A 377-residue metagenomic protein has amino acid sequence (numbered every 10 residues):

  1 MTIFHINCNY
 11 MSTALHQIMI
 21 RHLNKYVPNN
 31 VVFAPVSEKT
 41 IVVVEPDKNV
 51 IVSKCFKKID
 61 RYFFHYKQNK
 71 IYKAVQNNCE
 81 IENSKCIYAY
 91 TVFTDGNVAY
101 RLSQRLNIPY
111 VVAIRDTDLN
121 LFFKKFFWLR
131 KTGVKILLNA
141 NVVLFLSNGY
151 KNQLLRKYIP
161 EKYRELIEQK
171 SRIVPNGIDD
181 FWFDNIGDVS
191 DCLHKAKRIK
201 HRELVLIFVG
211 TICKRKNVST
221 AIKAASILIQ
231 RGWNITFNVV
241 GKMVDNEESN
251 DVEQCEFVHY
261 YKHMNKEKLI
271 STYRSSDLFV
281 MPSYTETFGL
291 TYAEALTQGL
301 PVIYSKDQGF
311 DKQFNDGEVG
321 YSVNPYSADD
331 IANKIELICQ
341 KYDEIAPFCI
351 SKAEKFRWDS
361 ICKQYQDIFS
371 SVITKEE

Functional and structural regions predicted by a protein language model:
M1-K48, I229-G232, D359, Q366 (+1 more regions): N-terminal subdomain of nucleotide-sugar transferases
F4, L144, K197-K216, I222-A225 (+1 more regions): Conserved donor-binding/catalytic core segment of Leloir-type glycosyltransferases
G149, G177: Carbohydrate-associated surface elements
E248-M264: Nucleotide-activated donor-binding/catalytic signature segment of Leloir-type glycosyltransferases, i.e., the conserved
H263-M264, S271-S276: Short alpha-helical donor nucleotide-sugar binding micro-motif in glycosyltransferases
Y284: Aromatic "clamp/platform" in nucleotide-sugar-dependent glycosyltransferases that forms part of the donor/acceptor
P301-Y304: Short hydrophobic beta-strand element within catalytic cores of glycosyltransferases and related nucleotide-activated
D316-G317, Y321-A328, E336-Y342: Conserved acidic donor-binding segment of nucleotide-sugar-dependent glycosyltransferases
